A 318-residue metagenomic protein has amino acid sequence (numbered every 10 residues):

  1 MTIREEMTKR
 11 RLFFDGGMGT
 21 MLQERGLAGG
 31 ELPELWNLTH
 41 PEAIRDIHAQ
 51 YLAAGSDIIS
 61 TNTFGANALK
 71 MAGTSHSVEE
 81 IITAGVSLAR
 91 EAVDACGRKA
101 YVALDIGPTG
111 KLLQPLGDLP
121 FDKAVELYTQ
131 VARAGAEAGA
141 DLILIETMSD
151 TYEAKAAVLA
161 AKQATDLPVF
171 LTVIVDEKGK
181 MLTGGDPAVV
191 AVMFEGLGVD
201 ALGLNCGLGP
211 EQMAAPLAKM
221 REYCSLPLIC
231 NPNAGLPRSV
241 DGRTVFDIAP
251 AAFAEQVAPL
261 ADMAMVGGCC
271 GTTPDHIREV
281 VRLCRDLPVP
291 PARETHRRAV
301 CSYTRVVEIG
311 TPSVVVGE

Functional and structural regions predicted by a protein language model:
M1-E318: Domain-level signal for soluble alpha/beta catalytic cores
